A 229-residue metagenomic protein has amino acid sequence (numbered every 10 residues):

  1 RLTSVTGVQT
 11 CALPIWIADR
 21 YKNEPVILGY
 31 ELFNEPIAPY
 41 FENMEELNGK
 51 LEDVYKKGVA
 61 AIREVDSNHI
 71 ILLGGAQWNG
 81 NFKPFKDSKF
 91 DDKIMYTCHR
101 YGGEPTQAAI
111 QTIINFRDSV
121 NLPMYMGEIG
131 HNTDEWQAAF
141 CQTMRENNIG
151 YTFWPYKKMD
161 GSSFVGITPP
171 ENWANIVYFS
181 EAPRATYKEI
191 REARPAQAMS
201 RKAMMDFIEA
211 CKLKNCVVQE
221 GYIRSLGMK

Functional and structural regions predicted by a protein language model:
R1-G7, C11: Single conserved hydrophobic/aromatic residue that forms the stacking wall/gate of nucleotide- or nucleobase-binding
Q9-A12, T133, N215, Q219-E220: General structural signal for secondary-structure boundaries
I15-K158, S163-S180: Extracellular glycoside hydrolase catalytic/binding regions
T143, N147-K229: Extended, alpha-helix-rich binding/interface surfaces that flank or overlap catalytic cores and mediate recognition
